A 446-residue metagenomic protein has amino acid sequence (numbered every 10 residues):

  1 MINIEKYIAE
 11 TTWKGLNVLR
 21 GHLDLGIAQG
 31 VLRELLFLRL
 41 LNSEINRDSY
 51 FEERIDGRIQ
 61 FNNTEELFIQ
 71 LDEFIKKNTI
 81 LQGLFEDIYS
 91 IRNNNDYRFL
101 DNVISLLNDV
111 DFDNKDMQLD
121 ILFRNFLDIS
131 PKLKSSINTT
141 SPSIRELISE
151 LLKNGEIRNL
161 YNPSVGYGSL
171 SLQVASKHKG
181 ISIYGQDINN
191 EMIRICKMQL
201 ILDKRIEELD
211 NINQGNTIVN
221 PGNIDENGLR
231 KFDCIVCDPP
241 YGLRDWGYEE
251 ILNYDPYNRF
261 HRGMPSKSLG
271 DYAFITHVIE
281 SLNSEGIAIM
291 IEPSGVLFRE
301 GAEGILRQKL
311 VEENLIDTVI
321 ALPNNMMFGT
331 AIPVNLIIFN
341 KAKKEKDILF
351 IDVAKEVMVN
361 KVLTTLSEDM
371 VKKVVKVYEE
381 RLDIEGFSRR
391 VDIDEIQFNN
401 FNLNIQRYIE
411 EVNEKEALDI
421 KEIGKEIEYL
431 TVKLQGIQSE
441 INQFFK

Functional and structural regions predicted by a protein language model:
M1-R58, Q443: Non-catalytic accessory regions of SAM-dependent methyltransferases
A9, W13, Q29-L36, L41 (+3 more regions): S-adenosyl-L-methionine
T11-V18, V31, N102-L107, I291 (+2 more regions): A general alpha-helix detector
N17-L32, N94-R98, D113-D116, S266-K267: Structural motif
L25-A28, L32, T139-S143, P265-Y272 (+1 more regions): Short, conserved micro-motifs enriched in small and acidic residues
L40-K134: Long recognition/docking surfaces used for binding and targeting
K134-C237, G242-E249, N258-H261, P293-S294 (+3 more regions): Conserved S-adenosyl-L-methionine
L229-K446: A conserved structural/catalytic subdomain of Rossmann-like adenosyl-cofactor enzymes
